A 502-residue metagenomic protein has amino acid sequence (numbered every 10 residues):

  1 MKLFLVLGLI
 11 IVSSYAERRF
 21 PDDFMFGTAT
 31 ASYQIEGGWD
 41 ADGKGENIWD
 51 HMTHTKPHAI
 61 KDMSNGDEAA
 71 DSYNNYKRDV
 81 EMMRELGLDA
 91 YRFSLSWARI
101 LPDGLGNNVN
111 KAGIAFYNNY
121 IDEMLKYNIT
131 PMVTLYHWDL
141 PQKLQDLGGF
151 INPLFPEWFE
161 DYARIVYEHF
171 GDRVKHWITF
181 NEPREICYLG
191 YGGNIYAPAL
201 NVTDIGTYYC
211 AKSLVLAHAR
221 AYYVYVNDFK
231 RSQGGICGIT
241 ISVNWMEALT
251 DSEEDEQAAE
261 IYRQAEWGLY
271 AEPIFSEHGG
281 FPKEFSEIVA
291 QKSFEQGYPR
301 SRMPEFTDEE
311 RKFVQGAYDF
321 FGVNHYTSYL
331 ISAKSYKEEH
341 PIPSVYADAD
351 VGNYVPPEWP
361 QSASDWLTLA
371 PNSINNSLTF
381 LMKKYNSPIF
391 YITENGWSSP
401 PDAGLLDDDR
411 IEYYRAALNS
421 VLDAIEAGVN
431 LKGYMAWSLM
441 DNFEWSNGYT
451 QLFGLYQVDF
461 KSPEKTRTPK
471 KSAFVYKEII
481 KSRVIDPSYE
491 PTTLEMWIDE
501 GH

Functional and structural regions predicted by a protein language model:
M1-A16: Cleavable N-terminal signal peptides of Sec/SRP-targeted secreted and luminal proteins
V6, D23-M25, Y73, A90: A common structural microfeature
Y15, D79-V80: Short secondary-structure capping/turn segments at boundaries of alpha-helices and beta-strands
E17-I60, R84, D103-L105, K111-H502: Active-site region of glycoside hydrolase catalytic domains
K61-N75: Active-site mouth loops of central-metabolism enzymes
N75-D79, N376-S377: Alpha-helical scaffolding within the catalytic cores of extracellular/periplasmic polymer-degrading hydrolases
V80, R92, I121: Beta-strand-rich binding-surface signature of beta-sandwich/beta-barrel folds used to engage anionic ligands
D89-S96, T130-T134: Short, well-structured secondary-structure segments
